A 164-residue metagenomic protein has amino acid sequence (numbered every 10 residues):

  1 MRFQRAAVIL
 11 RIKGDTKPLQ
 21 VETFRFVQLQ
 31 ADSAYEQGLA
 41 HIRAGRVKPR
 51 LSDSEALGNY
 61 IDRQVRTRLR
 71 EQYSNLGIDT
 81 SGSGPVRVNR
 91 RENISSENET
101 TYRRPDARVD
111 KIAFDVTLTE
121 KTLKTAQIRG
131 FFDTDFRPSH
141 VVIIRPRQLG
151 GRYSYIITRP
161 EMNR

Functional and structural regions predicted by a protein language model:
F3-R164: Catalytic toxin/effector domains delivered as secreted proteins or via bacterial secretion systems
